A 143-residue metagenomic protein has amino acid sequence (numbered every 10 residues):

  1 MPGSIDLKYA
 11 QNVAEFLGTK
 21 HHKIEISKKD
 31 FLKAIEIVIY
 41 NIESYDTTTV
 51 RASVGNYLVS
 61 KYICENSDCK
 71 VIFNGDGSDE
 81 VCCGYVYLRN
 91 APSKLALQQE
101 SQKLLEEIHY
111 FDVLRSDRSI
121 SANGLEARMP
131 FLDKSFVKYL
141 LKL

Functional and structural regions predicted by a protein language model:
M1-L143: ATP-dependent adenylate-handling active sites, centered on carboxylate activation for C-N bond formation
